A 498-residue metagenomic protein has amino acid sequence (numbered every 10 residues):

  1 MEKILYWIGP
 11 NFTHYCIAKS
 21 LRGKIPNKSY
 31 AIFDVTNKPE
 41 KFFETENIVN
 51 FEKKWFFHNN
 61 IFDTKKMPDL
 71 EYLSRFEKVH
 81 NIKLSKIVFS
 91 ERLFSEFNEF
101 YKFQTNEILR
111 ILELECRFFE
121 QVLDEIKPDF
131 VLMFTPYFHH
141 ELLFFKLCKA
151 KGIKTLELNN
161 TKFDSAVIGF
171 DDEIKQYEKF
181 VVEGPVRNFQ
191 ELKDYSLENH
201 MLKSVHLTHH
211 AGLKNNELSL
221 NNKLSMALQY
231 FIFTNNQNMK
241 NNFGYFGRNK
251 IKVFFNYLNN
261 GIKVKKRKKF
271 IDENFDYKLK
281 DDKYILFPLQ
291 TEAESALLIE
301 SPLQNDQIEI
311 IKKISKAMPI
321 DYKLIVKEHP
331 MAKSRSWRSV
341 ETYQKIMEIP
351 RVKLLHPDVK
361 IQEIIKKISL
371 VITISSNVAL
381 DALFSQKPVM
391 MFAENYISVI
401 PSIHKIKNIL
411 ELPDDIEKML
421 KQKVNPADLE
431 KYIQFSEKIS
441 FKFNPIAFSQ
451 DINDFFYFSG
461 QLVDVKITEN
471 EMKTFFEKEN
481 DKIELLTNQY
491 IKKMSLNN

Functional and structural regions predicted by a protein language model:
M1-N11, D34-T36, Q104, L132 (+1 more regions): Nucleotide-activated donor-dependent transferases that construct or modify glycoconjugates
C16-K28, K313-I320: A short, Lys/Arg-enriched amphipathic alpha-helix followed by its capping loop at the start of a domain
S20-F119, N160-K265, L485-N497: Conserved N-terminal ligand/cofactor-binding loop architecture of enzyme catalytic domains
R117-F180: Conserved nucleotide-sugar donor-interacting segment of glycosyltransferase catalytic cores, predominantly GT-B
M133-F134, N159, P357-H404: A donor-sugar binding/catalytic signature common to diverse glycosyltransferases and related nucleotide-sugar
N188-R248, R267-F275, H404, I409-N498: C-terminal amphipathic helix plus adjacent low-complexity, charged tail appended to glycosyltransferase catalytic
L279-S315, E328-A332: Active-site donor-nucleotide binding/catalytic segment of nucleotide-sugar enzymes
K312-H356: Catalytic donor nucleotide-activated moiety binding site of glycosyltransferases and closely related
